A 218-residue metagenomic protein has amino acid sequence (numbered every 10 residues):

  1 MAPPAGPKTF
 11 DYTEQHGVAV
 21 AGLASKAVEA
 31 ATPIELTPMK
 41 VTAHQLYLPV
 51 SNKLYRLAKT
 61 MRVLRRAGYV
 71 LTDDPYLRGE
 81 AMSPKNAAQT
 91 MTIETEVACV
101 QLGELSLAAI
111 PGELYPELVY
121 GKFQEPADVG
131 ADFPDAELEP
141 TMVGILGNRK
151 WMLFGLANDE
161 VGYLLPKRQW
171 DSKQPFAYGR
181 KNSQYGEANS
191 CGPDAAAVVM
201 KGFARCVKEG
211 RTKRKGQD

Functional and structural regions predicted by a protein language model:
M1-D218: Non-catalytic substrate/cofactor recognition surfaces at enzyme active-site rims
